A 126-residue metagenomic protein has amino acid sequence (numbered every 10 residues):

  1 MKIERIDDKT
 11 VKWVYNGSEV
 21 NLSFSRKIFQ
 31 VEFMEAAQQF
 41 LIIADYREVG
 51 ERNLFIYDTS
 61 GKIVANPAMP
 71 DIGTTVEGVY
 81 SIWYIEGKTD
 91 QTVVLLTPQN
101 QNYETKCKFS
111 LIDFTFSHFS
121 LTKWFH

Functional and structural regions predicted by a protein language model:
M1-K2, F24-Q39, I43, D71-E86 (+1 more regions): Repeated scaffold domains used in trafficking and secretory/extracellular systems, primarily beta-propellers
M1-R5, K12, A36-V49, T89-N100: Short beta-strand elements that form the blades of beta-propeller/WD-repeat-like and other beta-sheet-rich scaffold
D7-S25, N53-I72, Q101-K123: Surface-exposed loop/turn elements that mediate protein-protein interactions on large endomembrane-trafficking
V11-V14, V20, V31, V49 (+3 more regions): Extended aliphatic helical segments
F33, A44, V49-T59: Surface-exposed acidic loop/strand-edge motifs in secreted or periplasmic proteins that form small linear binding
T75-T115: A mid-sequence interfacial segment
